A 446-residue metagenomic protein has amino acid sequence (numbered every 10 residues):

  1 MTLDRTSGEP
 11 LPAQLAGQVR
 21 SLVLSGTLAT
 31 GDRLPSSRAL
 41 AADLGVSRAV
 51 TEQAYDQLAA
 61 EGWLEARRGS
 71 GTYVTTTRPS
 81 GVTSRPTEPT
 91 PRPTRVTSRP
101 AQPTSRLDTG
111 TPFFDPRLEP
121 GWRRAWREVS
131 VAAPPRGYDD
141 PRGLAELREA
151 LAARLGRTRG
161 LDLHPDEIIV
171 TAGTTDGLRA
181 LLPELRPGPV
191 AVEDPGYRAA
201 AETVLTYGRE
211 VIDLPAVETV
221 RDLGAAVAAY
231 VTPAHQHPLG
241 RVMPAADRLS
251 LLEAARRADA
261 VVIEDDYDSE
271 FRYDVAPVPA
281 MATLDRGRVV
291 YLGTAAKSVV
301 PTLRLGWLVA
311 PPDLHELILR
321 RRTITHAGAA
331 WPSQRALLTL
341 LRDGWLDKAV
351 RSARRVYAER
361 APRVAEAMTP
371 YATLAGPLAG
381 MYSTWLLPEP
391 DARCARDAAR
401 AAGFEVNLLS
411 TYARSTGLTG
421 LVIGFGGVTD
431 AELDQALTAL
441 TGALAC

Functional and structural regions predicted by a protein language model:
M1-E128, P134-R136, T323-A329, L338-D347 (+7 more regions): N-terminal basic, amphipathic alpha-helical segments
G69, T283-L317, G328-P332: Active-site PLP attachment segment
G110-F113, T174, P233-H237, K297 (+1 more regions): Short glycine-rich anion-binding loops that position phosphate/pyrophosphate groups of nucleotides and phosphorylated
P135-A258, E270-R272, A276-L284, V290 (+1 more regions): Conserved core of the PLP fold type I
Y207, L284-D285, P370, A402: Short, structured coil segments at secondary-structure junctions
E210, V261, F404-E405: Residue-level detector of anion-binding/catalytic polar loops
